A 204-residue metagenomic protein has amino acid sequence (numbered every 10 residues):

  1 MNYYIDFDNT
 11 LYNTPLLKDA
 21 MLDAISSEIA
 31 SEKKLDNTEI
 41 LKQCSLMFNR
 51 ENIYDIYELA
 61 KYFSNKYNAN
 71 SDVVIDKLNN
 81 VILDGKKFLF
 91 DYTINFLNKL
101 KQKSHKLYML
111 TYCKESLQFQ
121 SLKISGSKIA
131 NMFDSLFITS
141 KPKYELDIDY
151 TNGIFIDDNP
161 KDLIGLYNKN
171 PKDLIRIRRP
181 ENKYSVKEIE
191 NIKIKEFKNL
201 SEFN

Functional and structural regions predicted by a protein language model:
M1-K42: Active-site neighborhood of HAD-like aspartate-dependent phosphohydrolases
N2, K141-Y167: Conserved Lys-Pro-Asp/Glu-containing loop-to-beta segment of HAD-superfamily phosphomonoesterases, centered on
D6, Y12, L110-Y112, I156 (+1 more regions): Short hydrophobic segments within beta-strands
S31-L35, S45-V81: A metal-dependent, Asp-based hydrolase signature
Y57, N80-M109, L146: Short, acidic loop-to-helix structural element flanking the phosphoryl-transfer center in phosphate-processing enzymes
N98-Y108, Y112-F137: Substrate-recognition/cap helix-loop segment adjacent to the acidic, metal-dependent catalytic center of Asp-based
D134-S140, K193-E202: Short acidic-hydrophobic, aromatic-tinged amphipathic segments that line or gate anion-handling sites
I156-K195: Acidic, Mg2+-coordinating phosphoryl-transfer loop and its flanking beta/alpha structural elements, shared across
